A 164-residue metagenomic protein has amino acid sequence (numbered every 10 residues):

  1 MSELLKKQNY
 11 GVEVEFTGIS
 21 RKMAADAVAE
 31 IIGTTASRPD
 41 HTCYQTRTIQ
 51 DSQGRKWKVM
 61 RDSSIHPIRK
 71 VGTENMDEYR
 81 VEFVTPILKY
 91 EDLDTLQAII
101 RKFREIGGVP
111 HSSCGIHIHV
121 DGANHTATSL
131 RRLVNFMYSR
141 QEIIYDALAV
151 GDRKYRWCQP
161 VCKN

Functional and structural regions predicted by a protein language model:
M1-N164: Phosphate/nucleotide-binding catalytic core
